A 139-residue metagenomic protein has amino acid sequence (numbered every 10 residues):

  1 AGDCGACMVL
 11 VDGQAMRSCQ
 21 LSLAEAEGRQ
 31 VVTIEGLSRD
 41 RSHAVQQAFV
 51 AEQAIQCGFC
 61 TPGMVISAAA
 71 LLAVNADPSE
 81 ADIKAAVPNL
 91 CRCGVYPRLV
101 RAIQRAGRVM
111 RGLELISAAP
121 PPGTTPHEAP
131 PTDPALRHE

Functional and structural regions predicted by a protein language model:
A1-E139: Signature of N-terminal electron-transfer/Fe-S-associated modules in redox systems
